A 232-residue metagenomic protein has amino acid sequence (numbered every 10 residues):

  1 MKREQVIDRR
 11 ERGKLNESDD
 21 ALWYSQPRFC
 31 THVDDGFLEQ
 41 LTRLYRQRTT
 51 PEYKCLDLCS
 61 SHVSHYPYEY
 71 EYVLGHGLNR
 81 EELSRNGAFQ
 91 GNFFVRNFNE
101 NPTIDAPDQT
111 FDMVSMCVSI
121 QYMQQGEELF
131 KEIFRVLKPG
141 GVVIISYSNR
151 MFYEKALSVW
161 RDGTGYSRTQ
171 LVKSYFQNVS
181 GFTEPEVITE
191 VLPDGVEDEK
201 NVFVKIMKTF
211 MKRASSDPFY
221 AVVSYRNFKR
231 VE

Functional and structural regions predicted by a protein language model:
K2-T50: Class I SAM-dependent methyltransferase Rossmann-like catalytic core, especially the SAM/SAH-binding loop
Q40, G163-E190, Y220: Short alpha-helix
Q47-I104: Class I SAM-dependent methyltransferase SAM/SAH-binding core
N101-V114: A short acidic, Gly/Pro-enriched loop at the edge of an enzyme's catalytic core that lines a small-molecule cofactor
D112-E127: A short SAM/SAH-binding and catalytic strip from SAM-dependent methyltransferases
E127-V142: A short glycine-rich, Lys/Arg-flanked "PGG" loop and its adjoining helix->strand segment in the class I
V142-S174: Conserved class I S-adenosyl-L-methionine
S180-G181, E197-E232: Core SAM-dependent methyltransferase catalytic element
